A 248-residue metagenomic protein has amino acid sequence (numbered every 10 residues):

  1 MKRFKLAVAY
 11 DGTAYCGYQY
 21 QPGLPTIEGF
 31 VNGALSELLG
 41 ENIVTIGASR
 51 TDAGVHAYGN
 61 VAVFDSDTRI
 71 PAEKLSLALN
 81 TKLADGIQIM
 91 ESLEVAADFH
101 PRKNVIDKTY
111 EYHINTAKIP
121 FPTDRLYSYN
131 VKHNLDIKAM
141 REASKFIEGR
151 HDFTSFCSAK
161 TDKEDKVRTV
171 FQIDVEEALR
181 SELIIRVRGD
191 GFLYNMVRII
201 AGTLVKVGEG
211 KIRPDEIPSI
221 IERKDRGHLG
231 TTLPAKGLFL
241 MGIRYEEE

Functional and structural regions predicted by a protein language model:
M1-E248: Structured-RNA-binding interfaces characteristic of tRNA pseudouridine synthases
